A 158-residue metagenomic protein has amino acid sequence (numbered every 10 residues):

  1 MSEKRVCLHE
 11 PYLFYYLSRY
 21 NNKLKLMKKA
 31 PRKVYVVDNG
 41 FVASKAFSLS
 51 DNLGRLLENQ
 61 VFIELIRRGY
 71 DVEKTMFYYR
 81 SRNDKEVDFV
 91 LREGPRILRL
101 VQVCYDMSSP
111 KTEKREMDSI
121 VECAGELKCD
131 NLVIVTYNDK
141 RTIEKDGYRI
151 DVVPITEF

Functional and structural regions predicted by a protein language model:
M1-I97: Accessory nucleic acid-recognition modules appended to NTPase machines
K25-L26, A124, T142: Short secondary-structure boundary/capping segments
A46, D88, T112, I143-K145: Short glycine-/acidic-enriched loop or helix-start segments at secondary-structure transitions that form or flank
R67-D71, S119-C129: Arginine/glycine-rich "motif VI" loop of SF2 helicases in the C-terminal RecA-like domain
I97-S108: Active-site ExK catalytic segment of metal-dependent nucleases
S108-D118: Active-site-adjacent loop/helix micro-motif of nuclease/hydrolase catalytic cores
D130-T136: Short, hydrophobic beta-strand segments that form beta-sheet elements in well-ordered domains
Y137-F158: Domain-level recognition of nuclease-like catalytic cores that cleave nucleotide substrates
